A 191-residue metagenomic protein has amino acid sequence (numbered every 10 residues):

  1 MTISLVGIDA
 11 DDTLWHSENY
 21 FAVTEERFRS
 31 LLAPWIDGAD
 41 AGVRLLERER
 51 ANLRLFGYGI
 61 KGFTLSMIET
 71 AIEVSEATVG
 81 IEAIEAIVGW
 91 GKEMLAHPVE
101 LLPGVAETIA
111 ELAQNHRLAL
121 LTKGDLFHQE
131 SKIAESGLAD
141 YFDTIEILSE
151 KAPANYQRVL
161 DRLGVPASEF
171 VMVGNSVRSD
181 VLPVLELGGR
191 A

Functional and structural regions predicted by a protein language model:
M1-R44: Active-site neighborhood of HAD-like aspartate-dependent phosphohydrolases
V43-E93: A metal-dependent, Asp-based hydrolase signature
I81-E100, V105-S136, I145-K151: Substrate-recognition element of Asp-dependent hydrolases with the DxDx(T/V) motif
R117-L118, E169, R190: Residues at the starts of beta-strands that form the adenosine-phosphate
D140-T144, A167-F170: Short acidic capping loops at alpha-helix termini that bridge into adjacent secondary structure
A152-L182: Conserved Lys-Pro-Asp/Glu-containing loop-to-beta segment of HAD-superfamily phosphomonoesterases, centered on
